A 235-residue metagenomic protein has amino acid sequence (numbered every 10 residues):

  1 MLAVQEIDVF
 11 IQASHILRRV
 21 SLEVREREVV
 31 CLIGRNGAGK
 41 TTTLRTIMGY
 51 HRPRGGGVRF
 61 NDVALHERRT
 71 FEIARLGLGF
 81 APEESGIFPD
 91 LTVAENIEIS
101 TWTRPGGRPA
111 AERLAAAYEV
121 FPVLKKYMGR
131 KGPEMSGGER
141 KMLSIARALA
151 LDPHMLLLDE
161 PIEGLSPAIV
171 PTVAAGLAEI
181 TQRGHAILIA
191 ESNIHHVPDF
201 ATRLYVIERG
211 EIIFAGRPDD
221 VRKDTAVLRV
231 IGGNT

Functional and structural regions predicted by a protein language model:
L2-V4, L17: Conserved structural motif at the start of ABC-family nucleotide-binding domains
I33-R35: The feature captures the beta-strand-to-loop junction immediately N-terminal to the Walker
M48: Helix-to-loop junction immediately C-terminal to a conserved catalytic motif
G56-A64, L76, P109-L114: Conserved ABC transporter NBD signature motif
K131-M135, E139: Conserved ABC ATPase signature
A148-L149: ABC ATPase C-loop
L156-E160: Catalytic Walker B motif of ABC-type/P-loop ATPase nucleotide-binding domains
